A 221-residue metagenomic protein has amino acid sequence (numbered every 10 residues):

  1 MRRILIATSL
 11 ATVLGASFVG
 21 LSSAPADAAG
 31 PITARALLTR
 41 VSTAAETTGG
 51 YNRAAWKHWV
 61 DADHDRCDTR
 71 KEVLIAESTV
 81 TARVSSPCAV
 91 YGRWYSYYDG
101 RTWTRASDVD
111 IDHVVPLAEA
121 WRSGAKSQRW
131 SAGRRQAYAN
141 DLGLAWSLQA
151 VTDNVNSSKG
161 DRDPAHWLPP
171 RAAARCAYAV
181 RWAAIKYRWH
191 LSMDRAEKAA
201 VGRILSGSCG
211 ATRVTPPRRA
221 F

Functional and structural regions predicted by a protein language model:
M1-A28: Secretory targeting and sorting signals
A28-S42: Short N-terminal segments immediately surrounding and downstream of signal-peptide cleavage
R53-W59, V73-V84, C88-R93, S131-A137: N-terminal post-signal-peptidase region of extra-cytosolic proteins
A62-R66: Acidic, glycine-anchored loop motifs typical of Ca2+
T69: OB-fold ssDNA-binding interfaces and closely related basic DNA-contact patches used across DNA replication/repair
Y95-F221: Domain-level detector of nuclease and nuclease-like folds in predominantly extracellular/periplasmic contexts
